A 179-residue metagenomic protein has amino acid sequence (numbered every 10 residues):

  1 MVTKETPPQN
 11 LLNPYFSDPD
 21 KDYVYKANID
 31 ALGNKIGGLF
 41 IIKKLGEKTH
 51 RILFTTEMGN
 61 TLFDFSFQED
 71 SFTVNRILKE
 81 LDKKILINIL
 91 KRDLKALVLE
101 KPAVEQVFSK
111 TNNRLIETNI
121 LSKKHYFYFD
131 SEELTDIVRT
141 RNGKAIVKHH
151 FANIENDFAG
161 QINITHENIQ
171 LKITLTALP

Functional and structural regions predicted by a protein language model:
M1-G38: N-terminal leader/targeting segments and the immediate start of mature chains
F16-D20, K43-K48, F67, E155-D157: Edge/loop elements at the starts and ends of beta-strands within beta-rich repeat scaffolds
K26-N28, I85-P179: Mature, soluble, non-transmembrane domains
A27-A31, I36-N60, F67: N-terminal beta-strand/beta-hairpin edge segment
N34-I36, E57, T61-F63, N142-I146 (+1 more regions): Amphipathic hydrophobic-ligand
L39-I42, L62-D64, Y126, K148-H150: Short, surface-exposed charged micro-motifs
E47-F54, S71-L78, E132-R139, D157-N163: Short, well-ordered strand-loop elements centered on a beta-strand within folded domains, enriched for acidic residues
R51-V98: An acidic-aromatic
